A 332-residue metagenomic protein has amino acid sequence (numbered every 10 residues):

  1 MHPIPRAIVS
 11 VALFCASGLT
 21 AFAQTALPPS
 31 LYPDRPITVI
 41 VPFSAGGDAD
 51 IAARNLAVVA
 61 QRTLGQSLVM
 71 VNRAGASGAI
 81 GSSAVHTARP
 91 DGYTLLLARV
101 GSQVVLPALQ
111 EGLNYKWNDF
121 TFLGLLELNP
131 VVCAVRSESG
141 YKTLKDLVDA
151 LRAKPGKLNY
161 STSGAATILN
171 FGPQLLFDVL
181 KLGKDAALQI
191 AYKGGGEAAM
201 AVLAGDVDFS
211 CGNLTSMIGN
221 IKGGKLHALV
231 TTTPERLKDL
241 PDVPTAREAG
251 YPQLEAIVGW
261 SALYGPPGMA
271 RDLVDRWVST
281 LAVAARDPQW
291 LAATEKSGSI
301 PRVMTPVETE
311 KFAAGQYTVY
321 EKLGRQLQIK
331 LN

Functional and structural regions predicted by a protein language model:
M1-A12: Bacterial N-terminal signal peptides that target proteins for export
F14-A23: C-terminal segment of classical bacterial N-terminal signal peptides
A23-D119, K157, K181-F209, N220 (+2 more regions): N-terminal (or domain-start) structured segment
D34-P36, E248, R271-N332: An extracytoplasmic/periplasmic, membrane-proximal ligand-sensing/linker region
I51, N55, V59, I80 (+14 more regions): Extracytoplasmic/secreted proteins, especially bacterial periplasmic and envelope-associated proteins
T87-Y93, V100, A108-E197, A246-E248 (+1 more regions): Hinge/capping helix and adjacent helix->loop/strand transition within the periplasmic-binding protein
G101-E111, N170, Q174-K181, A204 (+2 more regions): A ligand-binding cleft/hinge motif common to bilobed small-molecule-binding domains
Y115-L126, S161, A186-I190, D208 (+2 more regions): Short beta-strand->loop
